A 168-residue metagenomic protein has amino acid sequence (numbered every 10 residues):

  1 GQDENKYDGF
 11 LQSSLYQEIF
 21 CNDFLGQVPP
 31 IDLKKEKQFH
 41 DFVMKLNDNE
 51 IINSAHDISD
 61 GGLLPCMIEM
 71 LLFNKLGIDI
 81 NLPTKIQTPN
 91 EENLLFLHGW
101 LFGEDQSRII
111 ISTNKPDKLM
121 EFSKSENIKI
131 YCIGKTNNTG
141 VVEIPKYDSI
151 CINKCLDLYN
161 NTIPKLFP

Functional and structural regions predicted by a protein language model:
G1-I31, M44-N47, D105-Q106, T113-K115: Mobile "lid/hinge" segments at catalytic clefts and subdomain interfaces of large enzymes
L25-Q27, H40, L46-P168: Glycine-/charge-enriched secondary-structure boundary and capping motifs
I31-Q38: C-terminal transmembrane module of polytopic alpha-helical membrane proteins
